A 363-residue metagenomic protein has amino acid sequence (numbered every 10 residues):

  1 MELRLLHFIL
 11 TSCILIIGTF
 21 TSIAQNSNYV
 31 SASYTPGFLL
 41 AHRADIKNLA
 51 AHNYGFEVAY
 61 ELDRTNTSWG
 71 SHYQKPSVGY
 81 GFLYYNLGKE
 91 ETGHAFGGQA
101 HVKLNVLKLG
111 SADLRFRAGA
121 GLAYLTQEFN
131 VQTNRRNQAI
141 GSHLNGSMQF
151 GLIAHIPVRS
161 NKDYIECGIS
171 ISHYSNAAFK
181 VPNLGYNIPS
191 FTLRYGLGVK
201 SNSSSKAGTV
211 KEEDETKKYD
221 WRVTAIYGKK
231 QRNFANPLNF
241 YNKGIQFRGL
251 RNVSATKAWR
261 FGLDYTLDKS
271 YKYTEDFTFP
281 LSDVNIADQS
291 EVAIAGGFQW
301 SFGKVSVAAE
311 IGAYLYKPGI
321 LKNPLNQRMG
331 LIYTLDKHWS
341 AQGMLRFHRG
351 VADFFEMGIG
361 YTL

Functional and structural regions predicted by a protein language model:
M1-A32, A112-F116, D163-I165, Y361-L363: Bacterial Sec-dependent N-terminal signal peptides
N26, A50-F56, Q74, T92-G98 (+8 more regions): Residues that define the transmembrane beta-barrel architecture of outer-membrane proteins
N28-A32, P76-Y80, A112-A118, D163-I169 (+8 more regions): Transmembrane beta-strands of outer-membrane beta-barrel proteins
Y34-L40, L62, F82-G88, A120-T126 (+9 more regions): Transmembrane beta-strands of outer-membrane beta-barrel pores
N48-A51, N86-A95, G110, N233-F240 (+3 more regions): Solvent-exposed loop/turn segments connecting transmembrane beta-strands in outer-membrane beta-barrel proteins
V58, N187-A207, A352-L363: Outer-membrane beta-barrel "beta-signal"
Y60-R64, S71, L104-V106, A154-V158 (+6 more regions): Residue-level signature of outer-membrane beta-barrel architecture
N66-W69, G110-L114, V158-I165, S201-S204 (+3 more regions): Repeated loop/turn-to-beta-strand initiation elements of outer-membrane beta-barrel proteins
